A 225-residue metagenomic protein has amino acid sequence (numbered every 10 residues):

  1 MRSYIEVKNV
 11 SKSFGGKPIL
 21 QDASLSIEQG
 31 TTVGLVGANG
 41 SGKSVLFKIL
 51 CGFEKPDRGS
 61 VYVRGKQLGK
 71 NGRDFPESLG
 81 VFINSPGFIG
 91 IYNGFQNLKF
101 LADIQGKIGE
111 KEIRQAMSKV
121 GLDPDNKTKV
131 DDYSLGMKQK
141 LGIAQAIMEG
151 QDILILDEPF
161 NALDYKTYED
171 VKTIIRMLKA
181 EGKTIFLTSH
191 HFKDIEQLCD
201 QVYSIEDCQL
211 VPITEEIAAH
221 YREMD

Functional and structural regions predicted by a protein language model:
V36-A38: The feature captures the beta-strand-to-loop junction immediately N-terminal to the Walker
C51: Helix-to-loop junction immediately C-terminal to a conserved catalytic motif
G59-K70, D74-F75: Conserved ABC transporter NBD signature motif
K99, E110-D125: Conserved ABC ATPase "signature" region
L154-E158: Catalytic Walker B motif of ABC-type/P-loop ATPase nucleotide-binding domains
S189-H190: H-loop/switch region of ABC-family ATPase nucleotide-binding domains
